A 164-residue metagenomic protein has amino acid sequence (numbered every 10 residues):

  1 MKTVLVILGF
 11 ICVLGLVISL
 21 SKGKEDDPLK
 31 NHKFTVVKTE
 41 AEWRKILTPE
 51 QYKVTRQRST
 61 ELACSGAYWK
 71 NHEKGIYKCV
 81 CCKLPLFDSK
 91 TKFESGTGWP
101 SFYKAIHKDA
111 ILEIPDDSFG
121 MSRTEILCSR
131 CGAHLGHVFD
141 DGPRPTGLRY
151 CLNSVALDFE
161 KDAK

Functional and structural regions predicted by a protein language model:
K2-N31: Bacterial Sec-dependent signal peptides at the C-terminal "C-region" and cleavage site
G23-I46: Short helix/turn-capping signatures at newly exposed starts of structured segments
T35, R44-K78, L84-K164: A short Gly-Trp-Pro
